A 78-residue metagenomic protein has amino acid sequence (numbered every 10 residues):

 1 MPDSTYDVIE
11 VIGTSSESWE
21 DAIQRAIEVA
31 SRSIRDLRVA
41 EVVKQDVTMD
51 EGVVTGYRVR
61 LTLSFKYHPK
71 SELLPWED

Functional and structural regions predicted by a protein language model:
D3-R38: Short, well-ordered alpha-helical segments
Y6-V8, K44, G56-T62: Broad gene-expression machinery/nucleic-acid interaction feature
S16-S18, V47, K66-E72: Generic "edge-of-domain/loop-turn" microfeature
D21, A26, M49-T55, D78: Noncatalytic linker/hinge segments flanking ATPase motor cores
A40-M49: Short, conserved loop-to-beta-strand elements that form functional interface hotspots
V53, Y57-D78: C-terminal structural segments of small proteins and small subunits
